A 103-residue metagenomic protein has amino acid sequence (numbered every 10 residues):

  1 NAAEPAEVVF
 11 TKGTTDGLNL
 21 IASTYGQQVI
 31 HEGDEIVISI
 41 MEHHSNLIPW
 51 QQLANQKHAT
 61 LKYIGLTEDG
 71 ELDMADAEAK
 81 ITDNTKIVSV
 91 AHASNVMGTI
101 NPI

Functional and structural regions predicted by a protein language model:
N1-I103: Pyridoxal 5′-phosphate
